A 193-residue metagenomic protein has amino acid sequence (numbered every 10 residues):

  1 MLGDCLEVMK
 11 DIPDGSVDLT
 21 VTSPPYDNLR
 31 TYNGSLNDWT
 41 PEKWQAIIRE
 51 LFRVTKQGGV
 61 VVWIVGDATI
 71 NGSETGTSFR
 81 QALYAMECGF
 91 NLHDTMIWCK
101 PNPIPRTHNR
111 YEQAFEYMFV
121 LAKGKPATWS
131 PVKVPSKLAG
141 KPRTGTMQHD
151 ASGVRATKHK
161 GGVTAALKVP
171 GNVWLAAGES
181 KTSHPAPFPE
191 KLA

Functional and structural regions predicted by a protein language model:
M1-L192: Core catalytic lobe of class I
